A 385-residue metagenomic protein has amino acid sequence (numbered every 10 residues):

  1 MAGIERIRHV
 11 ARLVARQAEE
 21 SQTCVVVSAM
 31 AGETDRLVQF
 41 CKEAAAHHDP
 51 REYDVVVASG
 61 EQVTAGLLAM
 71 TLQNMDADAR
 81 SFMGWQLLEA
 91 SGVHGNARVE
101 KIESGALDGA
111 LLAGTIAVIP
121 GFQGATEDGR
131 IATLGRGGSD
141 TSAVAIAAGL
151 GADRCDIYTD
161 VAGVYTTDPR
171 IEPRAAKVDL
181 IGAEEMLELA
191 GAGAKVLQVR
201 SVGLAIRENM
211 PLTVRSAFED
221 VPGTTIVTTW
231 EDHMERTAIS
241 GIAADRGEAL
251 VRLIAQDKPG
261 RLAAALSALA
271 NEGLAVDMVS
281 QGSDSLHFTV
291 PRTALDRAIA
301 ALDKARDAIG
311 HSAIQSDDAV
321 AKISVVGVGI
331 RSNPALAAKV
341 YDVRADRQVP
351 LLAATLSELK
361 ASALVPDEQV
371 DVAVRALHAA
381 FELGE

Functional and structural regions predicted by a protein language model:
M1-V202, T289-P291, L364-Q369, F381: Nucleotide/pyrophosphate-binding catalytic subdomain
S21-Q22, A77, M210, L274 (+1 more regions): Short phosphate-binding/catalytic loops that engage adenosine nucleotides
M30, V161-G163, E208-L212, S216-V221 (+2 more regions): Glycine-rich beta-alpha junction loops
R154-Y158, L212-V214, D277-M278: Short hydrophobic alpha-helical runs that function as membrane-insertion/retention elements
A205: Acidic-aromatic/histidine active-site loop/patch
P222-E385: A conserved regulatory-domain signal marking ACT and ACT-like small-molecule sensing domains and adjacent regulatory
